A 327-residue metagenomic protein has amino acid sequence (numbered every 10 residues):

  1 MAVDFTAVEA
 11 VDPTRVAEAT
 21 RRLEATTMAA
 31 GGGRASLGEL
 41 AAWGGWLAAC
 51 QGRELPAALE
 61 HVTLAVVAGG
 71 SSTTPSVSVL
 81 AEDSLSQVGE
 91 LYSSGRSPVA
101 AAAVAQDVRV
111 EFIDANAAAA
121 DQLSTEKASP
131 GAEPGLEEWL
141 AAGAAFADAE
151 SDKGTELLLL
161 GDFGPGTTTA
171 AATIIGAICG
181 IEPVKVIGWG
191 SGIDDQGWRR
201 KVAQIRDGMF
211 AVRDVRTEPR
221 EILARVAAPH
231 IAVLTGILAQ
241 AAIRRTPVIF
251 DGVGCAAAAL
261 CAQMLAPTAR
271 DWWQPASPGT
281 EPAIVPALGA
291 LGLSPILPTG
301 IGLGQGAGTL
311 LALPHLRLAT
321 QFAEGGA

Functional and structural regions predicted by a protein language model:
M1-A327: N-terminal loops that bind phosphate or other acidic moieties and the adjacent beta-alpha structural core
